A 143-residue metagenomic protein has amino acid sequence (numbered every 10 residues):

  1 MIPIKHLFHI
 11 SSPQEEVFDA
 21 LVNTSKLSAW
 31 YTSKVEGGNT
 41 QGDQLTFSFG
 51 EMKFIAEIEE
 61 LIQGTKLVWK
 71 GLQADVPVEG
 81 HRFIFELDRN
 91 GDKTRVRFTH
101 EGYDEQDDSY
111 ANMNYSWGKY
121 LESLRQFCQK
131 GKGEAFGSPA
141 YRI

Functional and structural regions predicted by a protein language model:
M1-E36: Hydrophobic ligand-binding cavity/cleft-lining segments
P13, T46-G50, N112: Alpha-helical scaffold segments that form or flank carboxylate-/histidine-based iron centers
V17-L21, L27, L45, I58 (+4 more regions): Hydrophobic pocket/interface hotspot
A29, V78-R82, Q106-N112: A short, polar/proline- and glycine-enriched secondary-structure boundary/capping micro-motif
E36, S48-D92, R97-D104: Hydrophobic-ligand binding "helix-grip"
N39-L45: Short coil-to-beta transition motif at edge beta-strands of beta-rich domains
G102-I143: A conserved amphipathic terminal alpha-helix motif
